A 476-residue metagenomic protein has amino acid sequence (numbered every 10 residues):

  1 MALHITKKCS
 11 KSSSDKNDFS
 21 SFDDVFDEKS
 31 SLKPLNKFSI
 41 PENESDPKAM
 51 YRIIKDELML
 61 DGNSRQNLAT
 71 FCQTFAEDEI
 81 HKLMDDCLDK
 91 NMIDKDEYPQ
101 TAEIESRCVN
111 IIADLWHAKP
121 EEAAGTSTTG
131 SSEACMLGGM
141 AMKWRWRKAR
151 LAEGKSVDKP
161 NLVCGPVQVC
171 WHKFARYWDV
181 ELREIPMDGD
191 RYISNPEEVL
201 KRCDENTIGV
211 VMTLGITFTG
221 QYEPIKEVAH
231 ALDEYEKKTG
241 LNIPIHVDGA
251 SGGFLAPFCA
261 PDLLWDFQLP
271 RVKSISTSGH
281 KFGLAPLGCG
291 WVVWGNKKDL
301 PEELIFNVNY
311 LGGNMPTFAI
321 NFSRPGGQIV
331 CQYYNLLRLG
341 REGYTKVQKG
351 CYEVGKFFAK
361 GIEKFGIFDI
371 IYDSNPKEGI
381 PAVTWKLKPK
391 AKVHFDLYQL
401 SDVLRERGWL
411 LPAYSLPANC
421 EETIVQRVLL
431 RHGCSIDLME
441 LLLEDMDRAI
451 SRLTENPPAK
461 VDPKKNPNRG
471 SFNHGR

Functional and structural regions predicted by a protein language model:
M1-N110, D114-K119, M140, W146 (+3 more regions): Non-catalytic terminal extensions of PLP-dependent enzymes
S13-F19, T129-F306, L311-N314, G327: Conserved PLP-enzyme active-site core in the AAT-like
N36, A69, M92-D96, E121-T129 (+2 more regions): A short glycine/serine-rich beta->alpha loop
L88-M92, L115-G125, N206, R271 (+1 more regions): Glycine/charged-rich beta-loop-alpha catalytic/anionic-binding loops adjacent to active sites
Q100, S127-A134, V163, V167 (+4 more regions): Secondary-structure capping and boundary motifs in well-ordered enzyme cores
E105-I112, Q168-H172, N195-C203, N321-Q328 (+2 more regions): Structured alpha-helical segments in the cores of large, soluble enzyme domains
P257-P381, W385-A391: Active-site C-terminal subdomain of aminotransferase-like
